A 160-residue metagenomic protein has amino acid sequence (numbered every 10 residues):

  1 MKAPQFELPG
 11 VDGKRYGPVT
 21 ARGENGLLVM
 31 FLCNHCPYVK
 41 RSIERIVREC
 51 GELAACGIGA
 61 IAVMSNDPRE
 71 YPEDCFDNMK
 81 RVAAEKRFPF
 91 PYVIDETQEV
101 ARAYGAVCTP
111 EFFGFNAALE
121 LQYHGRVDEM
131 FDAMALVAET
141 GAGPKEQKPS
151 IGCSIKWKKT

Functional and structural regions predicted by a protein language model:
M1-Q147: Chalcogenol-based redox active-site neighborhoods
T140-T160: Charged phosphate-binding loop/patch that engages nucleotide di/tri-phosphates or the phosphate backbone of nucleic
